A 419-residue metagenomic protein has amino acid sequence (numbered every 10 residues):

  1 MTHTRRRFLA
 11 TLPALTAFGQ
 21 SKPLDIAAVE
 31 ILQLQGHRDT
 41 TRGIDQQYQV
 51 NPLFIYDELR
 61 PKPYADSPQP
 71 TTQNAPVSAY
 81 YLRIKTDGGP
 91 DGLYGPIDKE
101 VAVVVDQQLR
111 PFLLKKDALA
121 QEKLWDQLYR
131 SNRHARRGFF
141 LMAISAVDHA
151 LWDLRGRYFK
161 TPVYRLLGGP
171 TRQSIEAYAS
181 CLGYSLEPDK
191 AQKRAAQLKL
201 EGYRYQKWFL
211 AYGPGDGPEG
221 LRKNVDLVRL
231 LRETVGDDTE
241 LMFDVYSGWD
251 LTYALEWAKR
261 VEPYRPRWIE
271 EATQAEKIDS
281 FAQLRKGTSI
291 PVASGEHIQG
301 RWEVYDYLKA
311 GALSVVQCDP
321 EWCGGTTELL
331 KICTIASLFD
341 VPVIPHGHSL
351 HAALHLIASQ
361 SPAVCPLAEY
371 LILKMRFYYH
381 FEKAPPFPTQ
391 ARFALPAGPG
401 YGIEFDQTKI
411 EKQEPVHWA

Functional and structural regions predicted by a protein language model:
M1-P13: N-terminal secretory signal peptides and thylakoid transit peptides that target proteins across membranes
L24-T41, V50-L59, H348-A419: Flexible C-terminal active-site loop/helix
D45-Y48, P68-P70, K85-F159: Metal- or metallocofactor-binding catalytic centers and their adjacent structured scaffolds across diverse enzyme
Q46-S78: Aromatic- and Gly/Pro-rich amphipathic surface segment
K62, K259, R265, E276-R392 (+1 more regions): Shared catalytic-loop signature of beta/alpha-barrel
G89, V147, K160, D244 (+4 more regions): Conserved, mostly hydrophobic/aromatic
M142, D148-Y184: Glycine-rich, aromatic-flanked loop segments that form ligand/cofactor-binding clefts across common enzyme folds
S174-T288: Metal-dependent enolase-superfamily TIM-barrel catalytic cores that perform enediolate-based chemistry
